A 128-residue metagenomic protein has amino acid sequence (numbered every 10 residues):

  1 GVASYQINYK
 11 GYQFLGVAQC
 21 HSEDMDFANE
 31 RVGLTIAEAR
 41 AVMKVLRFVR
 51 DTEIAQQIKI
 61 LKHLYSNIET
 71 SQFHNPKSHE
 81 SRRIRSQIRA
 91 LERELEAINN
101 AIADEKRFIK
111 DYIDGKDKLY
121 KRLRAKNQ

Functional and structural regions predicted by a protein language model:
G1-L34, K44: Positively charged, aromatic-enriched nucleic acid-contacting surfaces
L46-A97, A101-G115, Y120-L123: Intrinsically disordered, low-complexity charged/polar segments
A125-Q128: Short intrinsically disordered terminal tails
